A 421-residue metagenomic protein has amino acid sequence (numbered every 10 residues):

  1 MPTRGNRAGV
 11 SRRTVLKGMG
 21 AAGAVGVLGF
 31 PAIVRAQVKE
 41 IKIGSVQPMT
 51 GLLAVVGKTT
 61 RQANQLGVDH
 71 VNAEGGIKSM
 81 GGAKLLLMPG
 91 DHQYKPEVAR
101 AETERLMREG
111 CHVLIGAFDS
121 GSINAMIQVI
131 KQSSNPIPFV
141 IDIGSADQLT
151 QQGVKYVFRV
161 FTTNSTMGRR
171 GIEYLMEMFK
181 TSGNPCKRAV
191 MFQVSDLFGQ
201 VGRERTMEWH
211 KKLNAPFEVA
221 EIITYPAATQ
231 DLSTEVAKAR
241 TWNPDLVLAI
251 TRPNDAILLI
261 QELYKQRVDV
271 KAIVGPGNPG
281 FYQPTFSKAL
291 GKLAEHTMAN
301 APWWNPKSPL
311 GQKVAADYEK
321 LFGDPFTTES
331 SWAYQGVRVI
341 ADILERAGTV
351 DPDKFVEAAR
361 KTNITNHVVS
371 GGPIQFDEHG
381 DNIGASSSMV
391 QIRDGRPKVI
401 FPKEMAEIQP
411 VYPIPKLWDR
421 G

Functional and structural regions predicted by a protein language model:
M1-T14, G18-L28: N-terminal secretory signal peptides
A8, F30-L52: C-terminal segment of N-terminal export signals and the immediately downstream linker at the start of the mature
G44-G67, G90-P96, F118-D119, F192-V201 (+2 more regions): Extracytoplasmic "Venus flytrap"
V55-T60, I77-Q151, V160, T224-S233 (+1 more regions): Beta-alpha junction/loop-to-helix N-cap segments that form part of ligand/metal-binding clefts
Q62-L87, T181, L213-F217: Signal peptide-proximal N-terminal region of secreted/periplasmic/extracellular or secretory-lumen proteins
V98-A101, D147, V157-Q266, W303-K313: Extracellular/periplasmic Venus flytrap/periplasmic-binding protein
V154, L263-Y334, E345-R346, P397-R420: Extracellular/periplasmic periplasmic-binding protein-like sensory domains
K320-S330, A341-F401: Segments of small-molecule ligand-sensing domains
